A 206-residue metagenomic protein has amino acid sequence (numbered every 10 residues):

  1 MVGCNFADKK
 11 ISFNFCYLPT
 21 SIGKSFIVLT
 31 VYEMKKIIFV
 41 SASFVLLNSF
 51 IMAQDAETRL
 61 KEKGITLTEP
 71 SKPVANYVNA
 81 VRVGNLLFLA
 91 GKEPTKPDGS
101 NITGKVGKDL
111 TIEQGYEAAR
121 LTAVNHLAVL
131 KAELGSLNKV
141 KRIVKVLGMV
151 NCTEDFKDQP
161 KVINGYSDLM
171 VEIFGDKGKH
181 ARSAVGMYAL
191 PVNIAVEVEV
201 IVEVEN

Functional and structural regions predicted by a protein language model:
M1-D55: Bacterial Sec-dependent N-terminal signal peptides
A53-N206: Short, polar/acidic, helix-capping and beta-turn segments at strand->helix junctions that line the mouths
